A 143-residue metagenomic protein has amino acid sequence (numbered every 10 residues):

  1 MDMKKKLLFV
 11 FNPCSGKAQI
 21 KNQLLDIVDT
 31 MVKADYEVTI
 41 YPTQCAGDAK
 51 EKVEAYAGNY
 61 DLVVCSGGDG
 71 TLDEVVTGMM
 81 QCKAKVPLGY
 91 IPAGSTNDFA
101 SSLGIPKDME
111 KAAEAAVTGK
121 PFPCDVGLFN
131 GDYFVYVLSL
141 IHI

Functional and structural regions predicted by a protein language model:
M1-S66: ATP/NTP phosphate-donor binding region
K21-Q23, V76-M79, S101-L103: Short amphipathic alpha-helical segments
I27, A49, V75, F99-A100: Hydrophobic packing residues within well-ordered alpha-helices of enzyme cores
A34, T43, Q81-I141: Catalytic core of DAGKc-family lipid kinases
G47-K52, V76-T77, P121-F122: A generic local structural motif
T71-K83: Short Gly/Thr/Asp-enriched flexible loops that form oxyanion-binding sites at enzyme active sites
